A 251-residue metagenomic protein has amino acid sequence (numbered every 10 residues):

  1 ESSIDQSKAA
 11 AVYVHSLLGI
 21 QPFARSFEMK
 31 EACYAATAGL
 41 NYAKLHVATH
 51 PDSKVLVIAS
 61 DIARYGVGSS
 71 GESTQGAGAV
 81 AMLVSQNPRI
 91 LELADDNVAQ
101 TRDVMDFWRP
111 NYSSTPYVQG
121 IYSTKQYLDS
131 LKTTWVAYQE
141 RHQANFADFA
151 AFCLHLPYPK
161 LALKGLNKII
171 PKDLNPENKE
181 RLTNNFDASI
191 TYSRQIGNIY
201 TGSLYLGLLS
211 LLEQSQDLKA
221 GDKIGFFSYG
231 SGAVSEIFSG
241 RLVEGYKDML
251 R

Functional and structural regions predicted by a protein language model:
E1, F146-H155: Short glycine-rich phosphate-binding loop at a beta-alpha junction
E1-D5, E31-A36, A59-R64, N87-P88 (+1 more regions): Acidic, glycine-rich active-site loops and adjacent beta-strand->loop/helix elements that engage anionic groups
S2-K54, P171-S203: Conserved catalytic cysteine-centered active-site region of acyl-thioester-dependent Claisen-condensing enzymes
S7-A10, N41, G66-E72, A94-D96 (+3 more regions): Short acidic, glycine/serine/threonine-rich loops at helix termini
A48-A81: Flexible, glycine-rich active-site loops centered on histidine and acidic residues that chelate a metal or position
S69-D129, F238-R251: Condensing-enzyme catalytic core mediating Claisen C-C bond formation in acyl metabolism
K132-A150, L211-D217: Phosphate/pyrophosphate-binding loops at sites that engage ATP/ADP/AMP, CoA/4′-phosphopantetheine, polyphosphate
N184-L250: C-terminal catalytic subdomain
